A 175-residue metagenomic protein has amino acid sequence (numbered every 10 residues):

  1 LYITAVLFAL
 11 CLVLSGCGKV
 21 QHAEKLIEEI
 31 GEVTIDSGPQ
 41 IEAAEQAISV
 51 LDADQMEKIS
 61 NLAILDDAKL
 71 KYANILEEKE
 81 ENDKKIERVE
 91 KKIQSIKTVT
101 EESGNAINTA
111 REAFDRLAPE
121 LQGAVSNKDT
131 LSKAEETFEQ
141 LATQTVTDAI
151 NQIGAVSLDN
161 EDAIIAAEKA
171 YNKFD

Functional and structural regions predicted by a protein language model:
L1-T4: Bacterial N-terminal signal peptides that target proteins for export
V13-G16: C-terminal motif of bacterial Sec signal peptides marking the signal peptidase cleavage site
G18-D175: Beta-rich interaction/scaffold domains
